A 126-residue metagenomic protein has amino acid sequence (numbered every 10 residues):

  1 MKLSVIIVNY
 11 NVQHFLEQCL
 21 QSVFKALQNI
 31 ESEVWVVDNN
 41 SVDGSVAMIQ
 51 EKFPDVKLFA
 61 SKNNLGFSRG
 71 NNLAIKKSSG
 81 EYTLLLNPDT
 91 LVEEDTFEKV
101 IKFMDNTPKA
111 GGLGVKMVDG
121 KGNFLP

Functional and structural regions predicted by a protein language model:
K2-S4, E33: Cell-envelope/extracellular polymer assembly enzymes that use nucleotide-activated donors
Q21-E31: Short, acidic, metal-binding catalytic loop of nucleotide-sugar glycosyltransferases
S22, D38-A47, N63: A conserved acidic beta->alpha catalytic loop
E31-N40, F59-S61: Short beta-strand/loop segment that forms part of the nucleotide-sugar
A60-S78: Glycine-rich, basic loop-to-helix element that forms the pyrophosphate-binding segment of sugar-nucleotide handling
T83: Short aromatic/hydrophobic "clamp" motif used to bind/position activated sugar donors
N87-L91: The conserved acidic donor/metal-binding loop of glycosyltransferases
E94-P126: Conserved donor NDP-sugar-binding/catalytic core segment of glycosyltransferases
